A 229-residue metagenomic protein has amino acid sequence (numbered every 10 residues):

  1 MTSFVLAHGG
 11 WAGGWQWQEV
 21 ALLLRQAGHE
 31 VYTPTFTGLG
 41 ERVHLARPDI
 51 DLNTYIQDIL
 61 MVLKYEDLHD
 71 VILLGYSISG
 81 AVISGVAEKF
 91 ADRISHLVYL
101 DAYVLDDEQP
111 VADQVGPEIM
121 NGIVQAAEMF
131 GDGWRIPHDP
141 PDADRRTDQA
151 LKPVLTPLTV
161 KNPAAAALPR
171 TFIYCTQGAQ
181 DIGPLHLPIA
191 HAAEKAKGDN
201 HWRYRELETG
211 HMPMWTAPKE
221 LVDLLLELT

Functional and structural regions predicted by a protein language model:
T2-V43: Conserved HGGG/HGGXW glycine-rich cap/lid loop of the alpha/beta-hydrolase fold
E30, G38-V71, E88-K89, D113-P117: Active-site loop/oxyanion-hole signature of alpha/beta-hydrolase fold enzymes
T35, I72, S95-V98: Residue in the alpha/beta-hydrolase core beta-strand immediately N-terminal to the catalytic nucleophile
L74-S79, I83: Gly/Ala-rich beta-loop-alpha elbow adjacent to hydrolase catalytic centers
E88-I136, I182-A190: Flexible "cap/lid" loop of the alpha/beta hydrolase fold
D144-A164, L187: Active-site nucleophile elbow and catalytic-triad environment of alpha/beta-hydrolase enzymes
A167-C175, R203-Y204: Catalytic His-Asp charge-relay segment
G178-E208, W215, E220, E227-L228: Conserved loop-alpha-helix segment in the C-terminal half of the alpha/beta-hydrolase fold that carries the catalytic
